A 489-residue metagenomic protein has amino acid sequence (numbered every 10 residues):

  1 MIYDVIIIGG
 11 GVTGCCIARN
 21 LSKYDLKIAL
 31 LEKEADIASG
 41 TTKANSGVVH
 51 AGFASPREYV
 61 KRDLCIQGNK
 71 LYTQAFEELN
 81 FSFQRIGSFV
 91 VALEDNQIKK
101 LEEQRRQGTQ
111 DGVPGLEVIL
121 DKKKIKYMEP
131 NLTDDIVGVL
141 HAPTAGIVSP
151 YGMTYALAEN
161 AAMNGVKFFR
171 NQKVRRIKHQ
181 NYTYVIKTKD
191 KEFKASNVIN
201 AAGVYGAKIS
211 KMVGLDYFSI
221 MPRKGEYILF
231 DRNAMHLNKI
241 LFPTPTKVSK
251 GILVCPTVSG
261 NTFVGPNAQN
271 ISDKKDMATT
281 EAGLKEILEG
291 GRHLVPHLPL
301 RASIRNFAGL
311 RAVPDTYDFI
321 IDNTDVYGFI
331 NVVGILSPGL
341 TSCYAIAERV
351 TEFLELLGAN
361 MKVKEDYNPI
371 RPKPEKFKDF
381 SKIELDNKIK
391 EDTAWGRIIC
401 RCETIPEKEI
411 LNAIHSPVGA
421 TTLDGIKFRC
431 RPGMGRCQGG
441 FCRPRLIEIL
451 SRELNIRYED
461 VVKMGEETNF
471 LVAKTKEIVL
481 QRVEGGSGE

Functional and structural regions predicted by a protein language model:
Y3-L30: N-terminal Rossmann-like FAD-binding beta1-loop-alpha1 element of flavoenzymes
C16, I177-Y182, I186-G265, Q269-T280 (+2 more regions): Flavin-dependent oxidoreductases
S22-A44: Glycine-rich FAD pyrophosphate-binding loop
G47-M128, V137, G251-I252: Dinucleotide-binding Rossmann-like beta1-alpha1 core, especially the glycine-rich loop that anchors the ADP
K61-I66, V91-K100, L140-E159, M277-A282 (+2 more regions): Short beta-strand to alpha-helix junction loop
L140-N197: Helical element adjacent to the flavin cofactor pocket in flavoenzyme catalytic cores
A156, S249, V258-S259, K275-I398 (+3 more regions): C-terminal catalytic lobe of FAD-dependent flavoproteins
K275, P406-S416, G440-Y458: Iron-sulfur (Fe-S) cluster-binding segments and ferredoxin-like electron-carrier domains, especially [2Fe-2S]
